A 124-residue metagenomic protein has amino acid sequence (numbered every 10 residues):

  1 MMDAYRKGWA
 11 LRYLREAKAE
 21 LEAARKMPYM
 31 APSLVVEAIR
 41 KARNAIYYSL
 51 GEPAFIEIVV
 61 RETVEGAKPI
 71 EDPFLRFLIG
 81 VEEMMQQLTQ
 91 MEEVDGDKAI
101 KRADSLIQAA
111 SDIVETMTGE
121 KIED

Functional and structural regions predicted by a protein language model:
M1-P28: Charged alpha-helical initiation segments
R6-W9, Y13, L34-V35, F77 (+1 more regions): Amphipathic alpha-helix face/heptad-repeat signature
R12-E16, E20, K41, G80 (+1 more regions): Amphipathic, well-ordered alpha-helical segments in soluble domains
R15-L21, V35-A38, I58-E65: Short, mixed-charge, low-aromatic patches
R25-S33, T89-G96: Charged, low-complexity interaction regions
P28-Y47: Short, hydrophobic, well-ordered secondary-structure elements
R43, Y47-D124: Long, charged low-complexity segments
